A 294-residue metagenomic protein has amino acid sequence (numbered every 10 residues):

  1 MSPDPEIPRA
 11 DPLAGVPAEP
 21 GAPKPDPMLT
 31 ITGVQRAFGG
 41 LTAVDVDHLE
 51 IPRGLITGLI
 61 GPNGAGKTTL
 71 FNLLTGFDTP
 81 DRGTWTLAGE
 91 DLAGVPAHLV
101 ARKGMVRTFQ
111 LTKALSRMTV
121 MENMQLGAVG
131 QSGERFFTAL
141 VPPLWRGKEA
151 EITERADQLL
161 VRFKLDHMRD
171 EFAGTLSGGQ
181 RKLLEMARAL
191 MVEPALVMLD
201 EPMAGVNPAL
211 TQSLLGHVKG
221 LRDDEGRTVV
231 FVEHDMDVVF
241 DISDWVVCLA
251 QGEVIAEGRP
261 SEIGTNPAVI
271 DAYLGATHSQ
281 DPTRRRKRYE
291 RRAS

Functional and structural regions predicted by a protein language model:
I60-P62: The feature captures the beta-strand-to-loop junction immediately N-terminal to the Walker
T75: Helix-to-loop junction immediately C-terminal to a conserved catalytic motif
G83-E90, R102-K103: Conserved ABC transporter NBD signature motif
F136-M168, A209, G216-K219: Conserved ABC ATPase "signature" region
E193: Conserved catalytic motifs of ABC-family nucleotide-binding domains
V197-E201: Catalytic Walker B motif of ABC-type/P-loop ATPase nucleotide-binding domains
